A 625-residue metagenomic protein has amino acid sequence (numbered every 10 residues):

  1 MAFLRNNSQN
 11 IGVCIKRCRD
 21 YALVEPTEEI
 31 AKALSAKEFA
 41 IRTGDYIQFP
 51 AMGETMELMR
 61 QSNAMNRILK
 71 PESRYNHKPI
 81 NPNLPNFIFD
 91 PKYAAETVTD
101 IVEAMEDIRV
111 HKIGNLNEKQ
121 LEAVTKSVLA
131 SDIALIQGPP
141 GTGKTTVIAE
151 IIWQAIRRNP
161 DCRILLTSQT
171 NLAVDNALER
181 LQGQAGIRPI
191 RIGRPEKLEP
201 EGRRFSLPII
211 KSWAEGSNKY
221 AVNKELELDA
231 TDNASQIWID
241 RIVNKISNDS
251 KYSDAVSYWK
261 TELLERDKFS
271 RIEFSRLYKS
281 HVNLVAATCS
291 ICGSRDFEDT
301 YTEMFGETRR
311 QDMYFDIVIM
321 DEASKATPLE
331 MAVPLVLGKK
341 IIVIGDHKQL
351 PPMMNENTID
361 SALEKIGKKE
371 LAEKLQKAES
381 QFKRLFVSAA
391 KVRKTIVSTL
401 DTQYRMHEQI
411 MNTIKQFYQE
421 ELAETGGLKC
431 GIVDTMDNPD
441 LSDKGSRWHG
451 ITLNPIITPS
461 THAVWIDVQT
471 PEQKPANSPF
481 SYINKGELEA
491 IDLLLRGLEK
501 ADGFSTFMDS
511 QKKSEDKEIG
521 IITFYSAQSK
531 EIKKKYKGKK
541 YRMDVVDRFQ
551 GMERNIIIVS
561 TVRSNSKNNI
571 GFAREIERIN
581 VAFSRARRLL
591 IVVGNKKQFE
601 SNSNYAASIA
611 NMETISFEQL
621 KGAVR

Functional and structural regions predicted by a protein language model:
M1-L116, L121, T125, P200-N244 (+1 more regions): Pre-ATPase regulatory/linker segments immediately N-terminal to the P-loop/RecA-like helicase/translocase core
M1-S8, E262-K268, D321, G571-F572: Short, solvent-exposed secondary-structure boundary motifs
Q9, S131, D516: Short coil/loop residues immediately preceding or within conserved phosphate-binding loops of NTP-utilizing enzyme
A22-V24, S280, M543: Extended, structured polyanion-binding interfaces
T55, T142-T145, T288, T523 (+1 more regions): Ser/Thr-centric signal marking residues that sit in or immediately flank functional binding/regulatory motifs
D100-W213, E265-D267, I272, Y278-S280 (+2 more regions): ASCE P-loop NTPase helicase motor core
D232-Q236, R241, S250-S275, V285 (+1 more regions): Charged C-terminal transducer/switch regions of large nucleotide-driven machines
S290-I291, Y301-M320, S324-R625: Conserved helicase motor core of SF1/SF2 NTP-dependent helicases
